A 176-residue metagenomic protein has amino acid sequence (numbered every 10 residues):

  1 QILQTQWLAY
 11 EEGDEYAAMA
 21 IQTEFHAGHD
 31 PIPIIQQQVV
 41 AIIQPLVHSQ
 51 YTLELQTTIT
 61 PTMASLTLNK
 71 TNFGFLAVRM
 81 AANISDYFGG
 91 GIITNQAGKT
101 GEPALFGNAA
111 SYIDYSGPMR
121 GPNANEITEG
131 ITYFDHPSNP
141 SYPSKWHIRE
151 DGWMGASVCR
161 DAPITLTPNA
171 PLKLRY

Functional and structural regions predicted by a protein language model:
Q1-S49: Extended, loop-rich substrate-binding clefts of extracytoplasmic carbohydrate-active enzymes
W7-D14, L46-H48, A124, V158-L172: Exposed beta-sheet edge/beta-hairpin loop segments within beta-rich domains
E12, I43-T52, L66-N69, Y87 (+1 more regions): Short, solvent-exposed beta-strand/turn "edge" segments of beta-rich domains on protein surfaces
Y16-A20, Q50-E54, P171-R175: Intrinsic-disorder/low-complexity, polar/charged segments enriched in Ser/Thr/Lys/Arg/Asp/Glu/Gln
I43-S49, M80, P140-S144: Short, surface-exposed linear segments at secondary-structure transitions and domain or protein termini
L53-P61: Short, well-ordered beta-strand segments enriched in hydrophobic/aromatic residues
S65-N139: Active-site/ligand-binding surface loops and adjacent short beta/alpha elements that line catalytic pockets across
I131-Y176: Beta-strand-rich recognition/accessory modules
